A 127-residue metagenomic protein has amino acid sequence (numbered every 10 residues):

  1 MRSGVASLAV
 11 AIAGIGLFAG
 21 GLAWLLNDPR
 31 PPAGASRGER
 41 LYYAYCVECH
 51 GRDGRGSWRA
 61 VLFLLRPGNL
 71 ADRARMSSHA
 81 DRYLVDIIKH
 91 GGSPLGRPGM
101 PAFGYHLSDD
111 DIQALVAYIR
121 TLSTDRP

Functional and structural regions predicted by a protein language model:
M1-I12: N-terminal Sec-pathway targeting helices
G16-Y43: Electrostatic cytochrome c docking/interface patches
P32, S78, H106-L107: Short, conserved sequence motifs enriched in acidic/basic residues, glycine, and aromatics that mark functional "hot
G38-R52, M100, L115-I119: The canonical Cys-X-X-Cys-His
E39, R52-V85, F103: Gly/Gly-Pro-rich "capping" loops immediately C-terminal to redox-active cysteine motifs in periplasmic/lumenal
L64-N69, K89-L122, P127: Axial heme c-ligation environment in periplasmic c-type cytochrome domains
